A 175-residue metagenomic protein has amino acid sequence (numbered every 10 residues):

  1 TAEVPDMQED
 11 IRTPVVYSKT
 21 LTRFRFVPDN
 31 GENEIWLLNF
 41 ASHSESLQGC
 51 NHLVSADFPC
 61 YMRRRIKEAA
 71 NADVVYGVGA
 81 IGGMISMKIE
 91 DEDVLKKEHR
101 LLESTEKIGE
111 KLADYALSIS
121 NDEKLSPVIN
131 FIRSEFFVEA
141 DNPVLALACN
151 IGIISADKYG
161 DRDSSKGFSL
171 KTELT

Functional and structural regions predicted by a protein language model:
T1-T175: Non-catalytic substrate/cofactor recognition surfaces at enzyme active-site rims
